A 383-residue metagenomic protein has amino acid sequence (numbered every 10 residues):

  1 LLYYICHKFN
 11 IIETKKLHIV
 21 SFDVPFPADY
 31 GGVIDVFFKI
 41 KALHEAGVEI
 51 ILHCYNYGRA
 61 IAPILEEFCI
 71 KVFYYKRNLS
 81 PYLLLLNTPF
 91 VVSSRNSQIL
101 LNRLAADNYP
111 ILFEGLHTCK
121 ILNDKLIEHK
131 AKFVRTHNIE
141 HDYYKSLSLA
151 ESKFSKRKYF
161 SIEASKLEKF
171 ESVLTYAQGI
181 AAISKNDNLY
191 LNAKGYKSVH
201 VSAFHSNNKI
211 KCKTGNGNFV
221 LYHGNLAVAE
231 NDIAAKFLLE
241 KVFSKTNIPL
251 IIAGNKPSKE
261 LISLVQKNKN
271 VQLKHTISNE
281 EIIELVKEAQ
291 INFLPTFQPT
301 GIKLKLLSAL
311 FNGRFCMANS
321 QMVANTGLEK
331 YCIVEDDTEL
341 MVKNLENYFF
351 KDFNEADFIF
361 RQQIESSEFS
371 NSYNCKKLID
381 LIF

Functional and structural regions predicted by a protein language model:
L2-I70, A106-D107, S244: N-terminal subdomain of nucleotide-sugar transferases
D35, A203-L264, L273-I283, K287: Conserved catalytic-core segment of nucleotide-activated headgroup transferases in glycan assembly
R95-Q98, F350-F383: A charged, aromatic-enriched C-terminal amphipathic alpha-helix characteristic of glycosyltransferases across folds
I99-A105, I139-Y143, E151-I180: Membrane-proximal helix-turn-helix segments that form the acceptor-binding/catalytic region of lipid-linked
E128-A150: Active-site proximal beta-strand in glycosyltransferases
F160-I210: Donor nucleotide-sugar binding/catalytic pocket of nucleotide-sugar-dependent glycosyltransferases
V286-G301, N312-R314: Acidic donor-binding loop of glycosyltransferase active sites
K305-F311, F315-N319: Short hydrophobic beta-strand element within catalytic cores of glycosyltransferases and related nucleotide-activated
